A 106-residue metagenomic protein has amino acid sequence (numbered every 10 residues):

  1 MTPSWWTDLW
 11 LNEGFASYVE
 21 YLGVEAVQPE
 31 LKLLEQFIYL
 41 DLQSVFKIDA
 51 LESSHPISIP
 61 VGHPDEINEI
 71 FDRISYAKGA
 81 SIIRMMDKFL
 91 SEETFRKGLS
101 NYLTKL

Functional and structural regions predicted by a protein language model:
M1-L106: Hydrophobic alpha-helical and helix-loop surface patches within well-folded domains that function as non-catalytic
